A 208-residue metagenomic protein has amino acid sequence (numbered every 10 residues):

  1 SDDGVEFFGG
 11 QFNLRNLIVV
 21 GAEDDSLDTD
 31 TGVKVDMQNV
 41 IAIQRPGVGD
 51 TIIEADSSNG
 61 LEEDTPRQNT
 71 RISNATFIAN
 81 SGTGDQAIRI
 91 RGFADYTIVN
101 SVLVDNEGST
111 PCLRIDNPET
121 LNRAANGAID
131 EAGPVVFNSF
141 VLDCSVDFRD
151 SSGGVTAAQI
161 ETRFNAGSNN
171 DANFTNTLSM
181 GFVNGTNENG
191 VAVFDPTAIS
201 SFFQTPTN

Functional and structural regions predicted by a protein language model:
S1-N208: Extracellular beta-rich repeat passengers
